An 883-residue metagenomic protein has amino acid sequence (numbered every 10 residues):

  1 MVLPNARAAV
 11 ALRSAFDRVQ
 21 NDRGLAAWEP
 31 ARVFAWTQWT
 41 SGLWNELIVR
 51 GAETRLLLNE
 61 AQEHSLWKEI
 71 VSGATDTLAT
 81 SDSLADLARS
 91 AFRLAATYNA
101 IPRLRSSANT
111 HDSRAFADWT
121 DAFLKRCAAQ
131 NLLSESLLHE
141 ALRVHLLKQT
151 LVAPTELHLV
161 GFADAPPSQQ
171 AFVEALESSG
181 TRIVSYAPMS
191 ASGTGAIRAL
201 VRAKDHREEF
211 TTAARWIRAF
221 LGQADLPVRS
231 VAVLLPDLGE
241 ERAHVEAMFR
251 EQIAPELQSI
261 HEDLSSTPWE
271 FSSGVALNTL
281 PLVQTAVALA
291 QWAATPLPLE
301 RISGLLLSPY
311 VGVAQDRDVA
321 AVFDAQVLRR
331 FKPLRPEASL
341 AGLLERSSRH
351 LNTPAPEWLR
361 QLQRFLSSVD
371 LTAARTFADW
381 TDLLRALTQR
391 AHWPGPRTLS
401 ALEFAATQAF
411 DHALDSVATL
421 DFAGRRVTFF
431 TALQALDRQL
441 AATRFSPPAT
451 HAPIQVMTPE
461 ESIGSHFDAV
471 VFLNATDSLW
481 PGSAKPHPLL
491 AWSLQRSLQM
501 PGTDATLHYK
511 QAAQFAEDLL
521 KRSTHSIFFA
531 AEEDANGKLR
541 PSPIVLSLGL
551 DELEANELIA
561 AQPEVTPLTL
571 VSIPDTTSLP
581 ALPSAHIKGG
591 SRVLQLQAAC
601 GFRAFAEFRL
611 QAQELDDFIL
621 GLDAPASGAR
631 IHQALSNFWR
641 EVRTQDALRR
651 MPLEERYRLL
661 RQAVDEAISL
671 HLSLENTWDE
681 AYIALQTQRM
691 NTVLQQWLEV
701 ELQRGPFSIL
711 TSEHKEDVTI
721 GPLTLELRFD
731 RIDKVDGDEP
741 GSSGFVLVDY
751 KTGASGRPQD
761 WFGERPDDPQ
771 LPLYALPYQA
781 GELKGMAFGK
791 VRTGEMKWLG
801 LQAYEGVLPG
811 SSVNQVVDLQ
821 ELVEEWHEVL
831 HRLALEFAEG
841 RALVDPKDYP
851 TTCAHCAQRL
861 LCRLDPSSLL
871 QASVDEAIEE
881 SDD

Functional and structural regions predicted by a protein language model:
M1-L653, Y657-Q662, E666-S673, I683-Q688 (+3 more regions): Polyanion-engaging groove/track-forming segments
H392-R397, L570-D883: RecB-family 4Fe-4S metal-dependent nuclease core
